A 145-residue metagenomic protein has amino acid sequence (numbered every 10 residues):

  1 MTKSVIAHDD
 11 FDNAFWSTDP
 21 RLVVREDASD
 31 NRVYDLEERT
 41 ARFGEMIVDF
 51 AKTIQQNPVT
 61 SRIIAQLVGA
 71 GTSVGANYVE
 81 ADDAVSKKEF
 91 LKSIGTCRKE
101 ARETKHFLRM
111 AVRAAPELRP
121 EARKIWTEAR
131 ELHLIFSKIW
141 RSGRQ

Functional and structural regions predicted by a protein language model:
M1-Q145: Amphipathic alpha-helical assembly/interaction segments
